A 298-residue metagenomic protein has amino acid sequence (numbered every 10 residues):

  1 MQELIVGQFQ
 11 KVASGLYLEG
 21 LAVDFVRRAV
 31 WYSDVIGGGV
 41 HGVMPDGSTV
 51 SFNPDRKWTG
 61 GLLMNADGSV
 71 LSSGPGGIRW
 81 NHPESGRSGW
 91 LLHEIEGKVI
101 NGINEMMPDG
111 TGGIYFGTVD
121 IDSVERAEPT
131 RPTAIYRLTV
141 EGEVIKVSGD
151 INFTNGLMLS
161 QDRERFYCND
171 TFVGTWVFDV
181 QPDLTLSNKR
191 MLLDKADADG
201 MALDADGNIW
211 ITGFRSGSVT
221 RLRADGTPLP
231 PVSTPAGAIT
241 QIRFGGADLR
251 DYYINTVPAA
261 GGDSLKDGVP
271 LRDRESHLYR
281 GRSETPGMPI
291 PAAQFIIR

Functional and structural regions predicted by a protein language model:
M1-L16, M44-G47, K189, G281-E284 (+2 more regions): A short helix->beta-strand "capping" segment at the edge of beta-propeller domains
G7-V12, G47-P54, G89-E96, G142-G149 (+2 more regions): A short beta-strand motif characteristic of beta-propeller blades
V12-R28, D55-G74, E96-I114, D120 (+4 more regions): Beta-rich, blade/repeat-based domains predominating in secreted/periplasmic proteins but also intracellular
V35-I36, I121-P132, D170-V173, F214-R215 (+2 more regions): Short, solvent-exposed loop/turn segments at conserved positions within beta-propeller repeat blades
G39-H41, G77-R79, T133-Y136, G174-W176 (+2 more regions): A short loop-to-beta-strand structural motif that recurs across blades of beta-propeller domains
V173-V180, L186, L193-T227: Loop/turn-rich, solvent-exposed surfaces of beta-rich toroidal or solenoidal domains
F178-L184, S283-M288: Short loop/turn segments immediately following beta-strands, especially the blade-tip and inter-blade linker loops
R243-R298: Blade-level signature of beta-propeller repeat domains, shared across WD40, Kelch, NHL, RCC1 and BNR/Asp-box propellers
